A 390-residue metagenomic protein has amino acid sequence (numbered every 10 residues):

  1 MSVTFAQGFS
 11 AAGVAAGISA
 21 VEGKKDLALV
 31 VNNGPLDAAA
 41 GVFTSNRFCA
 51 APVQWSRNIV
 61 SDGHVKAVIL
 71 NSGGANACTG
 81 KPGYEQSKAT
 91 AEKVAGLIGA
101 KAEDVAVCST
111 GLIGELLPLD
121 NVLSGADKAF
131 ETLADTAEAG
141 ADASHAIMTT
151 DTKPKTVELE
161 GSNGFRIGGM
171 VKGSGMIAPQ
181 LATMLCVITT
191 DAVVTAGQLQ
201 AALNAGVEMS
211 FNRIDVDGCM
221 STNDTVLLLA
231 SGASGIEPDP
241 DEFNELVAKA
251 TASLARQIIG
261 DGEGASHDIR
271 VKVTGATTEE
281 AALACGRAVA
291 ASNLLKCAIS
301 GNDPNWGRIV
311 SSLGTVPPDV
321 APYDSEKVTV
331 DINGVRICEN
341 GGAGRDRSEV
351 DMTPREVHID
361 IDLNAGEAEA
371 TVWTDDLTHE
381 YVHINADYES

Functional and structural regions predicted by a protein language model:
M1-N71, A75-E85, A95-S390: A structural signal for small-residue-enriched, beta-sheet-centric alpha/beta enzyme cores and oligomeric scaffold folds
A91: Generic structural marker for isolated residues within well-ordered, non-membrane alpha-helices of soluble domains
